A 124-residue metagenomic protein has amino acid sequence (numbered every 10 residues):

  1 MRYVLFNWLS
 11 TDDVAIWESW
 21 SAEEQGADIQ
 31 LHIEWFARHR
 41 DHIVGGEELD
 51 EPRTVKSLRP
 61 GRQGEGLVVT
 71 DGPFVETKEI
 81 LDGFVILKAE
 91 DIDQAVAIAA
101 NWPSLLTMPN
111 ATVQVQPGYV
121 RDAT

Functional and structural regions predicted by a protein language model:
M1-T124: Conserved, structured core segments of small domains
